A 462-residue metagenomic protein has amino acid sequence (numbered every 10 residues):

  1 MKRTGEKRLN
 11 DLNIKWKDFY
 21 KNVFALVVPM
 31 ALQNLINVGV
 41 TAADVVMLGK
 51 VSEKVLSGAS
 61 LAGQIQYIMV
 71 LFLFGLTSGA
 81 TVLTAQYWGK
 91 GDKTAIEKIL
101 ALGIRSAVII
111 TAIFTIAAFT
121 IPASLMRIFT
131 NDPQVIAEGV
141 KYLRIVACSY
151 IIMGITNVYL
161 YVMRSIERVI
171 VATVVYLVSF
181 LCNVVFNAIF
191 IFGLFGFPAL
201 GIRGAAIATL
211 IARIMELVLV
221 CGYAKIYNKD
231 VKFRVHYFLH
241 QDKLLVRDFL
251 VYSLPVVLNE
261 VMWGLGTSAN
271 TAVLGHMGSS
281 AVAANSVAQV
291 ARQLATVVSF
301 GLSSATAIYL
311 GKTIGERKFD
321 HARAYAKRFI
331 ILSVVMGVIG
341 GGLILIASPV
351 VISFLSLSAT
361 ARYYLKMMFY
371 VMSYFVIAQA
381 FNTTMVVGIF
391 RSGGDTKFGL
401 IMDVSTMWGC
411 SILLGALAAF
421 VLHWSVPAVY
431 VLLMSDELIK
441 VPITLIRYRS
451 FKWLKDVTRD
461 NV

Functional and structural regions predicted by a protein language model:
M1-M30, T84-I151, A199-S253, L310-V376 (+1 more regions): Short alpha-helical transmembrane segments in multi-pass integral membrane proteins
I14-V46, K50-V51, Q64-G79, L83 (+6 more regions): N-terminal transmembrane alpha-helices
A25-D44, I145, T156, S179 (+5 more regions): Transmembrane helical elements of multi-pass membrane transporters/channels
M30, N34, V45-V46, G63 (+16 more regions): Transmembrane alpha-helix boundary and packing residues in multipass membrane permease domains and related
Q33, N37, T41-D44, L48 (+19 more regions): Alpha-helical transmembrane segments and their lipid-water interface positions in multi-pass membrane proteins
L35, G39-S57, M126-P133, I189-L200 (+4 more regions): Helix-terminus/linker motif at the lipid-water interface of multi-pass membrane proteins
L56-F119, M153-A172, T271, V282-S348 (+1 more regions): Small-residue-rich hydrophobic transmembrane alpha-helices
T77, V146-S165, A172-N183, A205-V220 (+5 more regions): Short runs within selected transmembrane alpha-helices of multi-pass transporters and secretion channels
